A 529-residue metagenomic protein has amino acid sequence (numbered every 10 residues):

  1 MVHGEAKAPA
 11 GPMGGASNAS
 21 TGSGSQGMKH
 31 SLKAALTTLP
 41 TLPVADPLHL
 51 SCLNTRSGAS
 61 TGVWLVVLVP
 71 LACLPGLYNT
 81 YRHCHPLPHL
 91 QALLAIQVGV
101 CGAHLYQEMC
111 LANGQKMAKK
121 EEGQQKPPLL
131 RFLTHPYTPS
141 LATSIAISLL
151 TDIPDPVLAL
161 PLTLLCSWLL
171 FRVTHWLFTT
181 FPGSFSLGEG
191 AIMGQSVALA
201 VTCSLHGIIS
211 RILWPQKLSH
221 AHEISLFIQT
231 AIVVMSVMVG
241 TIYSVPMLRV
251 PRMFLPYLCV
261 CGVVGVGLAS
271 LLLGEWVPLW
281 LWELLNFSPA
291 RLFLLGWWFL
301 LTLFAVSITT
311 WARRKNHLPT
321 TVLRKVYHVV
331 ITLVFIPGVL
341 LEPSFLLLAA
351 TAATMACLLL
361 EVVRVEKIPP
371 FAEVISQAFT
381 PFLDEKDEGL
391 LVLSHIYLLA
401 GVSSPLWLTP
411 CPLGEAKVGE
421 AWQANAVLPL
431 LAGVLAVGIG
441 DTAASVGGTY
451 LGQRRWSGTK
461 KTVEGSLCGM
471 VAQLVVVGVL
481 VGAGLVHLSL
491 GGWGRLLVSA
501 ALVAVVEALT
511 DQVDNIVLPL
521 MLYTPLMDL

Functional and structural regions predicted by a protein language model:
M1-L529: Hydrophobic alpha-helical transmembrane segments
